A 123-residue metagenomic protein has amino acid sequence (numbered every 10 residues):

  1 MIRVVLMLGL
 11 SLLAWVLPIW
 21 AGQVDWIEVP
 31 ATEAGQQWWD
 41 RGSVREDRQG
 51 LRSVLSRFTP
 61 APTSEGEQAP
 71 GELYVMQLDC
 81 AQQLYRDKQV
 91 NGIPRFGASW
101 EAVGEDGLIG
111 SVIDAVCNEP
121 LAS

Functional and structural regions predicted by a protein language model:
M1-L6: Bacterial N-terminal signal peptides that target proteins for export
M7-W15: Bacterial N-terminal signal peptides
P18-Y74, D79-S123: N-terminal secretory-pathway/extracellular module detecting exported/lumenal segments and adjacent signal-anchor/first
